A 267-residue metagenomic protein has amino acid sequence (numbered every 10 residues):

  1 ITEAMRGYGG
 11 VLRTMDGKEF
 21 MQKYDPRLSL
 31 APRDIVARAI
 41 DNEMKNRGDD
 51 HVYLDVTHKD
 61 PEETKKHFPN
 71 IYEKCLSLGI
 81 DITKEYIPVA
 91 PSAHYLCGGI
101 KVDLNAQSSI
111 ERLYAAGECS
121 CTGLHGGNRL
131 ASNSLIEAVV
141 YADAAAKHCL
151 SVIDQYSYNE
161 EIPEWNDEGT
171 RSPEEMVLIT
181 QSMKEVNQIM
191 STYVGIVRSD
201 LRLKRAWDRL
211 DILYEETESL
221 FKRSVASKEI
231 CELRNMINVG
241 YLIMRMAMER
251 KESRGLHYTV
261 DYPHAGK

Functional and structural regions predicted by a protein language model:
I1-I87, V139, H148-D154: An anion/pyrophosphate-binding glycine-rich loop and adjacent beta-alpha core in soluble alpha-beta enzymes
K18-F20, D25, S29, I40 (+3 more regions): Glycine- and aromatic-enriched mobile tails/lids
P69-Y114: FAD/FMN-dependent oxidoreductases across multiple families
